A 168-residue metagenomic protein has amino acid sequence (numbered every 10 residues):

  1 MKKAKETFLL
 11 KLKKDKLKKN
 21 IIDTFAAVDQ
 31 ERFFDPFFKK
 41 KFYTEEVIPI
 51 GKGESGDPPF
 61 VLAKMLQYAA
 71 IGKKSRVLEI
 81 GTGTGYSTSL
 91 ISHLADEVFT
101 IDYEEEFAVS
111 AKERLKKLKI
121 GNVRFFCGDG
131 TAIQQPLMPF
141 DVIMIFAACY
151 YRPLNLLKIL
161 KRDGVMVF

Functional and structural regions predicted by a protein language model:
M1-L78, Y86-L90, L94, F107-E113 (+2 more regions): Class I SAM-dependent transferase core
A70-F168: Conserved nucleotide-cofactor-binding alpha/beta core module
